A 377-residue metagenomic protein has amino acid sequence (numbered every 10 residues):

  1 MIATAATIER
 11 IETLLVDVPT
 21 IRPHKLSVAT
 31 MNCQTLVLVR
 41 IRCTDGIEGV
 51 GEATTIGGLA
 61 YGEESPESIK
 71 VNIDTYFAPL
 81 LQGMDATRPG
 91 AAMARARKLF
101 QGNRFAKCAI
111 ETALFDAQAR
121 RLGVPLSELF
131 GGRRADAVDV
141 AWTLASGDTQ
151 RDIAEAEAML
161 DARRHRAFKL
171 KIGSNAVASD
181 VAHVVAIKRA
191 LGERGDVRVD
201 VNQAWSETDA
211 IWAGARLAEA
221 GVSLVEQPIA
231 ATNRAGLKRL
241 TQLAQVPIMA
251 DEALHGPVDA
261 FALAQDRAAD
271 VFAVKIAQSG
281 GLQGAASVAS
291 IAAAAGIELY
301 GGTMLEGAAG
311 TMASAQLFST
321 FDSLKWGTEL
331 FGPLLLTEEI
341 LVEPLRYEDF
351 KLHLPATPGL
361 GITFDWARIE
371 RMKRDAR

Functional and structural regions predicted by a protein language model:
I2-V197, N202-I211, A215-E219, L243 (+2 more regions): N-terminal capping/lid subdomain adjacent to the active-site entrance of alpha/beta enzymes
L14, K171, P228, K275-A277: Conserved residues at the C-terminal ends of beta-strands
T87-P89, L126-L129, L224-P228, G302-M304 (+1 more regions): Flexible, glycine/charged-enriched surface loops at secondary-structure junctions
A167-K169, E226, F272-A273, Y300: Conserved beta-strand positions in the central sheet of alpha/beta enzyme cores
A215, G221, T232-M249, L254-K351: Shared catalytic-loop signature of beta/alpha-barrel
